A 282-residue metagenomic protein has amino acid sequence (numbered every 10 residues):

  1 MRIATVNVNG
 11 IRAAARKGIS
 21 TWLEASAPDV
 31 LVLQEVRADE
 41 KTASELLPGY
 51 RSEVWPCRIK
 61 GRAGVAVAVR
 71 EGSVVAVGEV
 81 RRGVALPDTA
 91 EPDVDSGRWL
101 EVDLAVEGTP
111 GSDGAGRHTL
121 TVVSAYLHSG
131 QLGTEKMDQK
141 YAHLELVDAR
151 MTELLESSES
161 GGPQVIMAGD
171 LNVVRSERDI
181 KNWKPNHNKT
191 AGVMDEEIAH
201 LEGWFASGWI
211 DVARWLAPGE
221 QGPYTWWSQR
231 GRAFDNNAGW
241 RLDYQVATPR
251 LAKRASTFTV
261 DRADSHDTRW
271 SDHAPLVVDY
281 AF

Functional and structural regions predicted by a protein language model:
M1-R16, W22, S26, D39-R62: Internal alpha/beta domain cores that form substrate/cofactor-binding pockets in large enzymes and binding proteins
I3-V8, W22-K41, V122, R150-D179 (+4 more regions): Active-site beta-strand/loop signature of hydrolases that rely on acidic residues for catalysis
R37, T42-L132: Structured beta-strand-rich core segments of catalytic domains in phosphoester-bond hydrolases
R51, H143-L242: Metal-dependent phosphoesterases centered on the DNase I-like endonuclease/exonuclease/phosphatase
K60-V80, R230-R254: Conserved beta strand-loop-helix elements of the APE1-like EEP
R70-E71, V102-A115, N237, T248-P249 (+2 more regions): Active-site beta-strand termini and strand-to-loop segments that position acidic
V84-E91, L127-E145, K184-K189: Surface-exposed cleft-lining segments at the edges of enzyme active sites
R232-D235, D264-W270: Short proline/glycine-enriched turn/loop segments at secondary-structure junctions
